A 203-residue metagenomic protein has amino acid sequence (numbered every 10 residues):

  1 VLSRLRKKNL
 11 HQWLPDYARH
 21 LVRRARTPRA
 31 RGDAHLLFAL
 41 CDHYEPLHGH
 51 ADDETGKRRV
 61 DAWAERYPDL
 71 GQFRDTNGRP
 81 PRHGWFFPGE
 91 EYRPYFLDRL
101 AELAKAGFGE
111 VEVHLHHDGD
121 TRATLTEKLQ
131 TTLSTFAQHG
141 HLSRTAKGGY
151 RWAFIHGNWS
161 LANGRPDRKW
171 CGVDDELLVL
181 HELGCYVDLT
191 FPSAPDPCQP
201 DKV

Functional and structural regions predicted by a protein language model:
V1-V203: Catalytic alpha-helical scaffold of carbohydrate-active enzymes acting on polysaccharides/glycoconjugates
